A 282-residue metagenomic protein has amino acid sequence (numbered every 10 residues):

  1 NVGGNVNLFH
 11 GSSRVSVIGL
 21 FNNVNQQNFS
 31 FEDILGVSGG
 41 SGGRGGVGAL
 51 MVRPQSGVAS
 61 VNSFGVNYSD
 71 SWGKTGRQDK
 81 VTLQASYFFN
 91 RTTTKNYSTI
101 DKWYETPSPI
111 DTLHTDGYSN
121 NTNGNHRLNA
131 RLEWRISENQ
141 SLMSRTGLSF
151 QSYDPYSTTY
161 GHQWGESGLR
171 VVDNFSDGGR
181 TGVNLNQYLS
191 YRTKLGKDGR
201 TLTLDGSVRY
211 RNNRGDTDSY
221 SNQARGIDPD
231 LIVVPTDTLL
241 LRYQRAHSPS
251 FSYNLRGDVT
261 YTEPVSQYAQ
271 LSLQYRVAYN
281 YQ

Functional and structural regions predicted by a protein language model:
N1-T158, S176-D216, F251, L255 (+1 more regions): Membrane-proximal, glycine/serine-rich, low-complexity loop/turn segments characteristic of large bacterial
I100-G117, P155-D177, T217-H247: A cross-kingdom feature marking solvent-exposed beta-strand/loop segments within repeated, beta-rich binding/scaffold
